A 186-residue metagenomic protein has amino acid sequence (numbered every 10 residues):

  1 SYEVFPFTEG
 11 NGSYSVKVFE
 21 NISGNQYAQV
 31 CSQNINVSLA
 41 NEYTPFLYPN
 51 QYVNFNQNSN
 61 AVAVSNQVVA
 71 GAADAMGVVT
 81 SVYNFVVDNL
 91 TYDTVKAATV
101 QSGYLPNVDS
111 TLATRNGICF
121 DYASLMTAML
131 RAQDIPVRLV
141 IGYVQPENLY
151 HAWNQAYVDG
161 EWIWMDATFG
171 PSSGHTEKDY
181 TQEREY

Functional and structural regions predicted by a protein language model:
S1-M76, Y186: N-terminal accessory/pre-domain segments preceding catalytic cores
L47-T114, L125-T127, W164, S173 (+1 more regions): Secondary-structure boundary elements
A113-R115, G142-Y143: Short, glycine/charged-rich beta-strand-loop motifs at protein surfaces that mediate ligand recognition and catalysis
D121-Y186: Hydrophobic/aromatic-rich core segments of domains that either
